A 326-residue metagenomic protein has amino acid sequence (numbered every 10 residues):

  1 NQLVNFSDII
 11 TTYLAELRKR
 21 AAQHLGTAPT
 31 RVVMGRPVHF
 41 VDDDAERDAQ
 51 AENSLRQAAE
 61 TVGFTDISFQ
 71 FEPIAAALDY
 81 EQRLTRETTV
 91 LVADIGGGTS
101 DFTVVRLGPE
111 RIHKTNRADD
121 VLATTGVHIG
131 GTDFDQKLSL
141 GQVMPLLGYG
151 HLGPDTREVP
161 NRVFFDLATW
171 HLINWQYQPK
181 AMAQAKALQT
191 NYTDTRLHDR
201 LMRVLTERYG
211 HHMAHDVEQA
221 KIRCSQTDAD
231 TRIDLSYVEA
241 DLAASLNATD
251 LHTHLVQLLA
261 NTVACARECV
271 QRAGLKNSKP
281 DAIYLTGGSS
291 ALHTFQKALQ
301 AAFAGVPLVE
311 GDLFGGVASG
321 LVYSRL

Functional and structural regions predicted by a protein language model:
N1-V92, R106-V127, L242-A273, A282-Y284 (+1 more regions): N-terminal phosphate-binding loop and flanking beta/alpha elements of the actin-like ATPase fold
K19, L140-V143, Y323-L326: Short glycine/serine- and small hydrophobic-enriched flexible loop segments
E81-T85, V143, L147-G148, L326: Hydrophobic/aromatic-lined pockets within catalytic cores
G97-T99: Short acidic, Gly/Ser-rich segments with clustered Asp/Glu that frequently serve as metal-coordination loops in enzyme
D101-V105: Short beta-strand scaffold segments in enzyme catalytic cores
R106-E239: Phosphate-binding glycine-rich/basic clefts of nucleotide- and phosphate-handling proteins, predominantly
